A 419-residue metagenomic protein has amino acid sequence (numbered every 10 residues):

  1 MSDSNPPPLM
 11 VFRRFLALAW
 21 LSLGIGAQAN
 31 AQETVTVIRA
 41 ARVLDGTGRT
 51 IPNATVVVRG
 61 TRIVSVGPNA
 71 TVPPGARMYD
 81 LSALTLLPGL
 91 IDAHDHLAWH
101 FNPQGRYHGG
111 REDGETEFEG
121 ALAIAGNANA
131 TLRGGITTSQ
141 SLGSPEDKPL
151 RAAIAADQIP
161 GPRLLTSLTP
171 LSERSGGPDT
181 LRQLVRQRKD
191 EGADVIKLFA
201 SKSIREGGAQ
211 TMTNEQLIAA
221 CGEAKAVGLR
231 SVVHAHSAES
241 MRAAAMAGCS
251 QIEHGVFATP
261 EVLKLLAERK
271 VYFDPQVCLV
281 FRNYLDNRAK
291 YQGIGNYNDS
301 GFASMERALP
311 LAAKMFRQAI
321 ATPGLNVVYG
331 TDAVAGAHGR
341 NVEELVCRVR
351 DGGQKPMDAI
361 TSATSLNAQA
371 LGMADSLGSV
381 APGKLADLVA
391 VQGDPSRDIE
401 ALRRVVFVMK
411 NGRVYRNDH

Functional and structural regions predicted by a protein language model:
R13-G26: Bacterial N-terminal signal peptides
V43, T47-L87: Histidine-rich, glycine-flanked metal-binding segment
L84-A156, E215, E239, A244-A247: Metal-associated gating/positioning segment near the N- to mid-region
W99-A121, N129, P160-G161, L165 (+2 more regions): Active-site gating loops and adjacent loop-to-helix segments of metal-dependent hydrolytic enzymes
F101-Q104, R151-A152, M241-A247, L279-I294 (+4 more regions): Histidine/acidic-residue-rich catalytic or RNA/ligand-binding cores of hydrolases and nuclease-related proteins
A121-D147, G161-L171, A193-S203, R230 (+2 more regions): Divalent metal-dependent hydrolysis catalytic cores, especially in the metallo-beta-lactamase
T180-K189, D194-A200, G207-F273, A289-K290 (+2 more regions): Histidine/acidic residue-rich metal-binding segments in metalloenzymes
A226, Y297, A308-P395: His/Asp/Glu-enriched, well-ordered alpha-helical/loop segment that forms or immediately abuts the divalent-metal
